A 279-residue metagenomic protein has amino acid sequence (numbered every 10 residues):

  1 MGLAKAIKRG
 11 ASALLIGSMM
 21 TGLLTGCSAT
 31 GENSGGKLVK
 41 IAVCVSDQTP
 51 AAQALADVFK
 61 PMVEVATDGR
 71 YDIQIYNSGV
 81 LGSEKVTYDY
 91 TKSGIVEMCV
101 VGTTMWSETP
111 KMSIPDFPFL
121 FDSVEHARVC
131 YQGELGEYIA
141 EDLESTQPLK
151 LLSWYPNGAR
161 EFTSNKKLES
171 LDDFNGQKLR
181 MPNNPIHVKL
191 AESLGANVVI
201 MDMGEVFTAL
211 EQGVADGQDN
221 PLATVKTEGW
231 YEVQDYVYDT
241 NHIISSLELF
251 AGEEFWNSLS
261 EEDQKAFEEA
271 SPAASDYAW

Functional and structural regions predicted by a protein language model:
M1-L38: Short, low-complexity disordered leader/linker segments with a strong preference for bacterial N-terminal type II
T21-G22, Q53, G136, A191: Residues in and immediately flanking transmembrane alpha helices
S28-H126, E144-W279: N-terminal secretory/targeting leader peptides
V129-P148: Hinge/lid segment of periplasmic solute-binding proteins
